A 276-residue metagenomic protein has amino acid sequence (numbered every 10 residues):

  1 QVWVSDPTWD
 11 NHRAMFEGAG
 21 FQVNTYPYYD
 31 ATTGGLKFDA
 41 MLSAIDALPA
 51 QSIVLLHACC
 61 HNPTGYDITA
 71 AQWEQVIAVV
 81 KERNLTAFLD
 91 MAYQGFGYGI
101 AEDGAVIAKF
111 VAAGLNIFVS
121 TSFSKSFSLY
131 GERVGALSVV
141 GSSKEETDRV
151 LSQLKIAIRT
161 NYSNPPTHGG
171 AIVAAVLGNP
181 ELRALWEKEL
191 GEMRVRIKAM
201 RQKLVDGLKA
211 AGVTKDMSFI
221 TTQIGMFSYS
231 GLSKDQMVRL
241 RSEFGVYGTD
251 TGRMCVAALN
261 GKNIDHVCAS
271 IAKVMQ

Functional and structural regions predicted by a protein language model:
Q1-D10: Conserved PLP-anchoring active-site segment centered on the Schiff-base-forming lysine
W3, E17, L42-L48, E145 (+2 more regions): PLP-dependent enzyme catalytic core of the Aspartate aminotransferase-like
D10-N11, D30-F96: Active-site phosphate-binding strand-loop segment of PLP-dependent enzymes
A19, E82-R83, A113: Helix C-cap/helix->beta junction micro-motif
V23, A87, I117, Y247-G248: Hydrophobic beta-strand scaffold residues
V106-R149, Q153: Active-site PLP attachment segment
L151-G170, V176-V205: Structural signature of PLP-dependent enzymes
W186-E243: Conserved PLP-binding catalytic core of the aspartate aminotransferase-like
